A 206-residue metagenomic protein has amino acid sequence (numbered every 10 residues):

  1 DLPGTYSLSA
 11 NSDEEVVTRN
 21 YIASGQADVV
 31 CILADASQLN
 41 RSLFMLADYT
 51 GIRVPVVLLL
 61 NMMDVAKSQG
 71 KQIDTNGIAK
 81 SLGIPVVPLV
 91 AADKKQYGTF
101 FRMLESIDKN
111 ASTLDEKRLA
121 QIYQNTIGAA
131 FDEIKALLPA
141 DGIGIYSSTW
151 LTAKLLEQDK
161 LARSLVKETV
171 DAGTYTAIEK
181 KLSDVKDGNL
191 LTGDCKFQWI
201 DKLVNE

Functional and structural regions predicted by a protein language model:
D1-D13, A36: Switch II (G3) loop of P-loop NTPases
D1-L2, L58-L60, V204: Flexible glycine-/small-residue-rich
S7-L8, V65-S68, Q158: Generic structural "secondary-structure junction" signal
A10, E14-V17, Q26, R41-M45 (+7 more regions): Helical mechanochemical/support elements of P-loop NTPase systems and associated helical scaffolds
D13-V86: Conserved C-terminal guanine-recognition region of P-loop GTPase G domains, centered on the G4
D64-Q121: Canonical P-loop GTPase G-domain recognition
G83-P85, I107-E206: Extended helical scaffolds that flank P-loop GTPase cores
